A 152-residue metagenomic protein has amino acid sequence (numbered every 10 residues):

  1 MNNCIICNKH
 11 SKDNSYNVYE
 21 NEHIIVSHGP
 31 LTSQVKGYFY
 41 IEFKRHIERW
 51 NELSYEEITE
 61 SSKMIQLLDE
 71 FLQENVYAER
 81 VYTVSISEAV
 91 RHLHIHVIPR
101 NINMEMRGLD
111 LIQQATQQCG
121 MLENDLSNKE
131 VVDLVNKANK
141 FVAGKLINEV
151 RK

Functional and structural regions predicted by a protein language model:
M1-K152: HIT superfamily nucleotide-processing domains
